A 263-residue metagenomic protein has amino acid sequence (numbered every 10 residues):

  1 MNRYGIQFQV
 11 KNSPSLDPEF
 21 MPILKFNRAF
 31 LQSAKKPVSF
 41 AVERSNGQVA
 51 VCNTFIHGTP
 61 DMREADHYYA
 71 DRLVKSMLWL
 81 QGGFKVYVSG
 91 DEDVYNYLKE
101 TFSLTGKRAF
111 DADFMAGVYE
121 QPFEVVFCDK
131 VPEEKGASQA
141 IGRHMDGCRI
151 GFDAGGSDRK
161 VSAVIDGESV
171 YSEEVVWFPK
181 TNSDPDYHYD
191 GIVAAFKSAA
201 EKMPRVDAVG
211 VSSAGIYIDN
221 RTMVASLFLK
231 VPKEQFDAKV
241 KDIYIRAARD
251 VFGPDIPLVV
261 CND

Functional and structural regions predicted by a protein language model:
M1-L80: Short Lys/Arg-enriched alpha/beta "domain-start" segment
F8-N12, P22-N27, S33, F55-G58 (+1 more regions): N-terminal, positively charged, Ser/Thr/Ala/Gly-biased leader segments that form transit/presequence-like amphipathic
N27-F30, K36-M62, A154-A194, S198 (+1 more regions): Short glycine-rich, Thr/Ser-proximal phosphate-binding strand/loop in the N-terminal lobe of ATP-dependent enzymes
A41-S45, V86-D93: Structural motif
T54, T59-D71, M77-Q81, E92 (+4 more regions): Glycine-rich phosphate-binding loop and adjoining helix at the ATP-binding site of ATP-dependent phosphoryl-transfer
Y69-K75, M145-C148, A194-K197: Short alpha-helical segments and helix-capping/turn motifs at coil-helix boundaries
G83, D146-C148, D158-R159, P254-I256: Short coil/turn connectors at secondary-structure junctions
K85-Y87, A140, G147-D153, V206-G210 (+1 more regions): Short glycine-aspartate micro-motif
